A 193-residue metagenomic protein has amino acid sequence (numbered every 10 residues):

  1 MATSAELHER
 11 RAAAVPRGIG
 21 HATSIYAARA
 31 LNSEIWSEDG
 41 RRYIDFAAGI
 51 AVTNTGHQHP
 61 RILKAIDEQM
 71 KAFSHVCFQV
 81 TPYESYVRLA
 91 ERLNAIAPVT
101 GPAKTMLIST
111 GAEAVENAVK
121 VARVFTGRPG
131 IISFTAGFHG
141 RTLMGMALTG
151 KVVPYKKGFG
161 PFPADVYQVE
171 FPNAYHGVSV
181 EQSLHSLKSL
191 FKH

Functional and structural regions predicted by a protein language model:
M1-A5, T53, V80, G177-E181: Charge-dense, low-complexity intrinsically disordered segments
M1-L31, Y86: Active-site-adjacent loop/helix segments that line or gate small-molecule/cofactor pockets in enzymes
A5-E9, A13, K64-K71, R88-E91 (+3 more regions): Replace "anionic and nucleotidyl ligands
I19, A27, T55, M146-L148 (+1 more regions): Short clusters of hydrophobic/aromatic residues that line enzyme substrate/ligand-binding pockets
S24, A30-N32, T55-P60, F78 (+4 more regions): Short capping/connector residues at structural and topological boundaries
S24-D45: Active-site and channel-lining beta-strand-loop segments that bind or position nucleotide-derived/phosphorylated
R42-I132: Glycine-rich loop-to-alpha-helix module at the N-terminal edge of alpha/beta enzyme cores
E91-H193: PLP-dependent aspartate aminotransferase-fold enzymes
